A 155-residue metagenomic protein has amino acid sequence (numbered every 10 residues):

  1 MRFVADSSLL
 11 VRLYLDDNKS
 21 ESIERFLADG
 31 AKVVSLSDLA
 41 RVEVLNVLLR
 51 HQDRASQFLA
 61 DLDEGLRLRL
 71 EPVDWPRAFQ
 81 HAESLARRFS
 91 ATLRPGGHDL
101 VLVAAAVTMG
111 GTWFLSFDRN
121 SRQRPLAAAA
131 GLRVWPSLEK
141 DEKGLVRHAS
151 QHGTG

Functional and structural regions predicted by a protein language model:
M1, G30-V34, L68-L70, M109-F114: Short active-site oxyanion
M1-L39, L48-A60, G144-L145, Q151-G155: Short, well-structured N-terminal submotif of metal-dependent ribonuclease cores
A5, S35-L36, V73, G97 (+1 more regions): Short beta-strand scaffold positions
L9-L10, A40, A78, V101-L102 (+1 more regions): Alpha-helix capping/helix-boundary segments
F26, A105, L126: Hydrophobic/aromatic ligand-binding patch that stacks against planar heteroaromatic rings of cofactors or nucleotides
R67-A91, D99-L100, A104: Acidic catalytic patch
T108-G155: Acidic, PIN/NYN-like endoribonuclease modules and their adjacent C-terminal/linker elements
